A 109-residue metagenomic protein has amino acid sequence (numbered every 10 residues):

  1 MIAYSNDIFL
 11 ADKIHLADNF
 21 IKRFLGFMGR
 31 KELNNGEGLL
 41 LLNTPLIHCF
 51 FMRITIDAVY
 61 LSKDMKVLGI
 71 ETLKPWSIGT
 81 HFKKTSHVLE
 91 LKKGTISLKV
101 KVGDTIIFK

Functional and structural regions predicted by a protein language model:
M1-K109: Compact, glycine-rich, soluble single-domain proteins
